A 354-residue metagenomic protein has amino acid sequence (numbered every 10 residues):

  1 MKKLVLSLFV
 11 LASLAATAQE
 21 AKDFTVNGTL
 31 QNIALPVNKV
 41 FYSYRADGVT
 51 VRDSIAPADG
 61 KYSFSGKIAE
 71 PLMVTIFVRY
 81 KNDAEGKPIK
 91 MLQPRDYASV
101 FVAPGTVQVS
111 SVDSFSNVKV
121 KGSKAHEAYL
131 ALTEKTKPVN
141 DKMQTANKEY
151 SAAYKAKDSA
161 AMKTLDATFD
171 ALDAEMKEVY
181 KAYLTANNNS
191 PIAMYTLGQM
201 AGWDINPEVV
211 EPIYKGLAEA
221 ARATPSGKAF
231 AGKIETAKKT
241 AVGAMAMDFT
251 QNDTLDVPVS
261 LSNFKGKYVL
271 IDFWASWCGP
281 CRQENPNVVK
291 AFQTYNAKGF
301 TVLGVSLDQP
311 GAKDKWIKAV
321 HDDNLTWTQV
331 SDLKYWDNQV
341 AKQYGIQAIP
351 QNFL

Functional and structural regions predicted by a protein language model:
M1-G28: Bacterial Sec-dependent N-terminal signal peptides
A18-A171, E175: A non-transmembrane, solvent-exposed segment enriched in polar/low-complexity residues
G60, K298-K313, N324-D337: Thiol-based oxidoreductase modules, predominantly thioredoxin-like and allied folds used for disulfide exchange
E85, I89-K90, R95, V107-S110 (+1 more regions): N-terminal targeting signals for export/organelle localization
L197, F249, A348-L354: A short, hydrophobic beta-strand/beta-hairpin element that forms part of a small beta-sheet core
A229-L261, L325-W327: N-terminal "domain-start" segment that seeds a small globular fold
K265-K290, G304: Conserved redox-active cysteine motifs that mediate thiol-disulfide chemistry, especially di-cysteine Cys-X(1-2)-Cys
I317-Q351: Short, internal strand/loop/helix patches that form the active-site neighborhood or redox-interaction surface
